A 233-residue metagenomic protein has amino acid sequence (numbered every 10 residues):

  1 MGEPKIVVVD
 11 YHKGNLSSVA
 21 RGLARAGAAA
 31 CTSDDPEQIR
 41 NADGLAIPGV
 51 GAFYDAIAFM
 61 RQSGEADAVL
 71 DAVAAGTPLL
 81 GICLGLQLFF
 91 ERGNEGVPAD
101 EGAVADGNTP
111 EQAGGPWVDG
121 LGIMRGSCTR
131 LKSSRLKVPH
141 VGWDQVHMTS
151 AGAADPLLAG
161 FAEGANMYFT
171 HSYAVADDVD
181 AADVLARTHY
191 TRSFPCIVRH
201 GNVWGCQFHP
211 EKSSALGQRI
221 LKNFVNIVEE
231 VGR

Functional and structural regions predicted by a protein language model:
G2-V7: Extreme N-terminal starter segment of soluble prokaryotic enzymes
V19-A29: Two-component/phosphorelay signaling modules centered on CheY-like receiver
A29, P78-L80, N166: Structural signature of beta-strand start/N-cap positions in the alpha/beta core of ABC transporter nucleotide-binding
A30-T32, C128: Generic structural signal for residues in well-ordered beta-strands
A42: An anion/phosphate-binding loop that grips the pyrophosphate of nucleotide cofactors and donors
A46-P48: Structural motif
G51-W143: Cysteine-nucleophile active-site neighborhood
A74, T109, P116, R125-R233: Amide-donor transfer/coupling interface in amidating biosynthetic enzymes
